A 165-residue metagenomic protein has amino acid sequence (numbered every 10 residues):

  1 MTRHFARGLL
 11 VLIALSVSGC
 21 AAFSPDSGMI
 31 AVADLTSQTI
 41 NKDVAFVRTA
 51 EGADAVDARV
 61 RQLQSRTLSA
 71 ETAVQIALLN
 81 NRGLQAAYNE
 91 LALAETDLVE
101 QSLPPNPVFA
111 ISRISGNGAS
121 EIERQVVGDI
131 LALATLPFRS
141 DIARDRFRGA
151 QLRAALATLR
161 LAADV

Functional and structural regions predicted by a protein language model:
T2-I76: Terminal intrinsically disordered/low-complexity segments used for targeting and assembly
I30, A58-R66, P107-I142: Small/polar, glycine/serine/threonine/aspartate-rich low-complexity segments that form flexible
V44-V47, T67-E71, A94, V126 (+1 more regions): Short hydrophobic/aromatic-rich motifs at helix boundaries and adjacent loops
F46, A53, E100-L103, R113 (+3 more regions): Alpha-helix boundary/capping detector
G52, S65-S69, A86, E90-L93 (+1 more regions): Generic, well-ordered alpha-helical segments
V74, L78, Q85-Y88, V108-S112 (+1 more regions): Short, conserved beta-strand segments within well-ordered enzyme catalytic domains that often line or immediately flank
L78-L79, L131, T135, L159: Residues in soluble alpha-helical coiled-coils and helical-bundle/repeat scaffolds
R82-P104, F138-D164: Extended amphipathic coiled-coil alpha-helical segments
